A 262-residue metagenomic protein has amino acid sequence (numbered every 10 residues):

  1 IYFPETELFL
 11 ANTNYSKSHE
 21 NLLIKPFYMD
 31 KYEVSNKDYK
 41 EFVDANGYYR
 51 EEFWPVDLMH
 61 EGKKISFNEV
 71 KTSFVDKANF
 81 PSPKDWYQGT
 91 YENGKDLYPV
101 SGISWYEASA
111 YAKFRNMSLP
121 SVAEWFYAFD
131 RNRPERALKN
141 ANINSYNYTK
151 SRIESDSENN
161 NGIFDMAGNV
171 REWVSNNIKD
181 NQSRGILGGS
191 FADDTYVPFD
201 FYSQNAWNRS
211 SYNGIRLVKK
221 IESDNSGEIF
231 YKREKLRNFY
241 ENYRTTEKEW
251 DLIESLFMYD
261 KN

Functional and structural regions predicted by a protein language model:
I1-Y2: GGW-centered surface loops in extracellular recognition modules
E7, T72, F80-W207, S211: Functional-site microenvironments in short loops/helix caps that host divalent-cation chemistry
L10, D193, D224-N225: Short, acidic Gly/Pro/Ser/Thr-rich loop/turn segments
L10-P26, Y196-N205: Short, polar loop/linker segments at the starts of domains and inter-domain junctions
N14-K17, K179-Q182, D224-G227: Short, solvent-exposed loop/turn segments that connect beta-strands within catalytic domains and beta-strand-rich
L23-L138, K219-N262: Active-site microenvironments of metalloenzymes and redox enzymes
I215-L217: A structural signal for short, well-ordered beta-strand segments
